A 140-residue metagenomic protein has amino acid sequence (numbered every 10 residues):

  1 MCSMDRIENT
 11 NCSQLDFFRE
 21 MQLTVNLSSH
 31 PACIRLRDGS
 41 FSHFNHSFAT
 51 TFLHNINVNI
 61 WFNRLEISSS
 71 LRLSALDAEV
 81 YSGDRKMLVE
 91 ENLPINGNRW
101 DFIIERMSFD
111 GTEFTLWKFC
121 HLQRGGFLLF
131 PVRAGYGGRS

Functional and structural regions predicted by a protein language model:
M1-D16, C120-A134, G138: PAS-associated C-terminal cap
S3-R6, M21, S40, E79: A subset of signal/propeptide-processing and intrinsically disordered low-complexity segments in secreted/extracellular
C12-T50: Sensory modules in modular signal-transduction proteins
S28, R139-S140: Charged, elongated alpha-helical/coil segments that serve as electrostatic interaction surfaces for nucleic-acid
R35-D38, S42-H43, S47-G135: Sensory/regulatory domains in signal-transduction proteins
